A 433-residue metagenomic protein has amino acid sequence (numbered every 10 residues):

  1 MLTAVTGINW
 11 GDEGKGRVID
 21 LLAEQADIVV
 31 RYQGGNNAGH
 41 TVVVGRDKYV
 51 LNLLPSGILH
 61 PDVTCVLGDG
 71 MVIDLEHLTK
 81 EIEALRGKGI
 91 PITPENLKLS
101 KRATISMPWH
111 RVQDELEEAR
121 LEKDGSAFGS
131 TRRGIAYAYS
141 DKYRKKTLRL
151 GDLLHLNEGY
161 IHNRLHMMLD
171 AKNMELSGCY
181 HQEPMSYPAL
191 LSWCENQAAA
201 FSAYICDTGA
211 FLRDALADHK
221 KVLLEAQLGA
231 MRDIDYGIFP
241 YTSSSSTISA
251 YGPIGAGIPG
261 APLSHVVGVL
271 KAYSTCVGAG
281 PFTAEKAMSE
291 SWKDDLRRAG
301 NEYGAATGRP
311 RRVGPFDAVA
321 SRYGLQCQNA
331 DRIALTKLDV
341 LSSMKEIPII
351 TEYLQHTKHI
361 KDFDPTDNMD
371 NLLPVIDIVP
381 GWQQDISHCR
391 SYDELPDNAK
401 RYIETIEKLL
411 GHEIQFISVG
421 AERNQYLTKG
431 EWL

Functional and structural regions predicted by a protein language model:
M1-L433: Non-transmembrane, aqueous-exposed alpha-helical and coiled segments at domain scale
